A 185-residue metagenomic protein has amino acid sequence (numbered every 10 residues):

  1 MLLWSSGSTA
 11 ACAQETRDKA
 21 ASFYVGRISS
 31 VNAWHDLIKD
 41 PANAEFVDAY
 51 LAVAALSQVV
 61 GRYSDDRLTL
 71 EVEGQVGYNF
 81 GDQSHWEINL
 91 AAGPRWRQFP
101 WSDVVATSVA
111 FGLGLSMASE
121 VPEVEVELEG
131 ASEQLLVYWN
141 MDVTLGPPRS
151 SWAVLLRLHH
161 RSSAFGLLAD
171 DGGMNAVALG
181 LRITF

Functional and structural regions predicted by a protein language model:
M1-L2: Sec-dependent N-terminal signal peptides
S6-Q58, R182: Short glycine/proline- and aromatic-enriched beta-strand/turn motifs that initiate or cap beta-hairpins
Q58-D65, L70-G173, R182-F185: Outer-membrane beta-barrel transmembrane domain signature
